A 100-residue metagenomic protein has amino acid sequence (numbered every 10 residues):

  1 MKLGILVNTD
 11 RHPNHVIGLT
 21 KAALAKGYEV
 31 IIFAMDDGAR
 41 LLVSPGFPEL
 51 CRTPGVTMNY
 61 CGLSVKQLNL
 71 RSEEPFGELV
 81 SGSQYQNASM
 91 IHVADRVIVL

Functional and structural regions predicted by a protein language model:
K2, A25-I31, T57: Residues at the starts of beta-strands that form the adenosine-phosphate
L3-N14, M35-A39: Short, glycine-rich nucleotide/cofactor-binding loops
H12-A25, I32: Histidine-anchored nucleotide/phosphate-binding helix
G18-L19, P45-F47: A short acidic, amphipathic alpha-helical/loop segment
V43-G46, Q86: Short acidic active-site motifs
F47-R71: A glycine-rich helix N-cap at a beta->alpha junction
L70-L100: C-terminal structural segments of small proteins and small subunits
